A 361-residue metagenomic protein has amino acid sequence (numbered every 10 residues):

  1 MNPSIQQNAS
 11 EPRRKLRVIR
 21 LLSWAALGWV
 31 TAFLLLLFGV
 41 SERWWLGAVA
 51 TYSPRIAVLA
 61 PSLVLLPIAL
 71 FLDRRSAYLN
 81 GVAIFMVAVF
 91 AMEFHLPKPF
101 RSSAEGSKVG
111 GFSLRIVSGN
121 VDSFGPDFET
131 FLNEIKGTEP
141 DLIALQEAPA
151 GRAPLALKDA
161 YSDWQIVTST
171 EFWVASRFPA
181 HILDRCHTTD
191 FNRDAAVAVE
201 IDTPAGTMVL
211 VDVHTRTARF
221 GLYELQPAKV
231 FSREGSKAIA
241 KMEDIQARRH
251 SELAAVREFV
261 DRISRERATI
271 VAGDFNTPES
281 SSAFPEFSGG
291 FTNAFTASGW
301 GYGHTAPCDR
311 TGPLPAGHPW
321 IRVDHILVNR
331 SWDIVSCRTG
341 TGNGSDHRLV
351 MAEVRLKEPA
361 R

Functional and structural regions predicted by a protein language model:
N2-K158, E358-R361: N-terminal, active-site-proximal structural segment of metallo-dependent hydrolase catalytic domains
P12-F71, Y78-G81, E200, E258-I270 (+1 more regions): Metal-dependent phosphoester-hydrolase catalytic domains
A50, R115-V121, F131-P154, S176 (+6 more regions): Active-site beta-strand/loop signature of hydrolases that rely on acidic residues for catalysis
V89-V109, S123, D127, L142 (+2 more regions): Structured beta-strand-rich core segments of catalytic domains in phosphoester-bond hydrolases
R115, D163-Q165, V209, T292-N293 (+1 more regions): Conserved beta-strand segments of alpha/beta enzyme cores
S118, T168, D212, N293-T296: Structural signal for conserved beta-strand scaffold positions within catalytic alpha/beta enzyme cores
T130-N133, L157-A160, L225-Q226, F284-S288 (+1 more regions): Short, glycine/charged-enriched secondary-structure capping and boundary segments
E224-E243: A solvent-exposed, charged loop/short amphipathic helix patch at secondary-structure junctions
